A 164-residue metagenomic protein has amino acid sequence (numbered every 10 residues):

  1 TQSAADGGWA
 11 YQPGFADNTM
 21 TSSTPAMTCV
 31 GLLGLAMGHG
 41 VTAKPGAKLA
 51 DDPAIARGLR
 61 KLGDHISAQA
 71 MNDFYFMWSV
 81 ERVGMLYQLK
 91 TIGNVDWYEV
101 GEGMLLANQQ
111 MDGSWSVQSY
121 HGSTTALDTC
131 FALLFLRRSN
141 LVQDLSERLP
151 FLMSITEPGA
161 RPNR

Functional and structural regions predicted by a protein language model:
T1-G103, A107-E147, S154-R164: An alpha-helical repeat/solenoid feature that recognizes helix-turn-helix modules
